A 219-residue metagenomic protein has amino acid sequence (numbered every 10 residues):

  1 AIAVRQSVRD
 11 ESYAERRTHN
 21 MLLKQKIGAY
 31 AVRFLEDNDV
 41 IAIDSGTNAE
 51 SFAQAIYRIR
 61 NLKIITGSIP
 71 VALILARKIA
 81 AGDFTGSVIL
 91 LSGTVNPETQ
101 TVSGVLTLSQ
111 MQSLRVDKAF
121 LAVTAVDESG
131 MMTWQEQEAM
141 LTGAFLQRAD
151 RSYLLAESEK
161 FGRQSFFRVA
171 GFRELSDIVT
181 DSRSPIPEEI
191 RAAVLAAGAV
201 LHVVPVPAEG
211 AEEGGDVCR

Functional and structural regions predicted by a protein language model:
A1-A42, Y57-R58, I65, A76-F84 (+1 more regions): HTH-adjacent hinge/linker in prokaryotic transcriptional regulators
N20, I41, I64, Q100 (+2 more regions): Glycine- and other small-residue-rich loops at beta-strand/loop junctions that grip anionic moieties
K24-V32, A49-E50, A72, L108 (+1 more regions): Short, well-ordered alpha-helical scaffold segments within catalytic/effector domains
D44-I74, A81, S87-L91: Alpha-helical recognition/docking segments in bacterial nutrient-uptake and carbohydrate-utilization systems
I69-R219: Conserved phosphate- and dinucleotide-binding cores of soluble alpha/beta proteins, encompassing both enzyme active
